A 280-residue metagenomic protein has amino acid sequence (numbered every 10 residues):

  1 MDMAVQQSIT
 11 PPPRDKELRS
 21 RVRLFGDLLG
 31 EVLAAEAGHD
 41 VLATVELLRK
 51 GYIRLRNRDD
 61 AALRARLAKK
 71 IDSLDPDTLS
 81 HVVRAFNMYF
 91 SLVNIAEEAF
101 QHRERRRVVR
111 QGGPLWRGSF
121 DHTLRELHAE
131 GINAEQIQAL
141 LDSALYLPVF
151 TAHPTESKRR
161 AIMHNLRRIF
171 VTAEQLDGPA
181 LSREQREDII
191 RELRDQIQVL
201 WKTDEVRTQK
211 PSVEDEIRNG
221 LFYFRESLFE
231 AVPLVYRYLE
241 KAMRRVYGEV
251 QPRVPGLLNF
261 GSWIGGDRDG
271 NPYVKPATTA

Functional and structural regions predicted by a protein language model:
M1-A280: Often metal-dependent polyanion-binding catalytic scaffolds in large enzymes
